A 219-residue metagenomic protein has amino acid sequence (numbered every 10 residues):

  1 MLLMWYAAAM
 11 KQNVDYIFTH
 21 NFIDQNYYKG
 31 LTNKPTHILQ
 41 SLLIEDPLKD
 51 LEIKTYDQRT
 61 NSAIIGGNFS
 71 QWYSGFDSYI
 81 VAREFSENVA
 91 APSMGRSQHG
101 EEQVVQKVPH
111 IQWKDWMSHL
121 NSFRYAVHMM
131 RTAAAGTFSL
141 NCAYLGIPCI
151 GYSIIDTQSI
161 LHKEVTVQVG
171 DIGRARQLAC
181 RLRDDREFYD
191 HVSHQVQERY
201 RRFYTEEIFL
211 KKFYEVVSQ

Functional and structural regions predicted by a protein language model:
M1-I17, G30-L31: Membrane-proximal helix-turn-helix segments that form the acceptor-binding/catalytic region of lipid-linked
I23, L42: Carbohydrate-associated surface elements
I44-W113: Conserved catalytic-core segment of nucleotide-activated headgroup transferases in glycan assembly
M117, S139-L145, Q158: Short alpha-helical segment that forms part of, or immediately flanks, the ligand-binding pocket in carbohydrate-active
S118-A134, I147: Acidic donor-binding loop of glycosyltransferase active sites
I150-S153, S159, V167: Conserved acidic donor-binding loop of glycosyltransferase catalytic domains
K163-G173, R181-R186: Conserved acidic donor-binding segment of nucleotide-sugar-dependent glycosyltransferases
D184-S218: A charged, aromatic-enriched C-terminal amphipathic alpha-helix characteristic of glycosyltransferases across folds
